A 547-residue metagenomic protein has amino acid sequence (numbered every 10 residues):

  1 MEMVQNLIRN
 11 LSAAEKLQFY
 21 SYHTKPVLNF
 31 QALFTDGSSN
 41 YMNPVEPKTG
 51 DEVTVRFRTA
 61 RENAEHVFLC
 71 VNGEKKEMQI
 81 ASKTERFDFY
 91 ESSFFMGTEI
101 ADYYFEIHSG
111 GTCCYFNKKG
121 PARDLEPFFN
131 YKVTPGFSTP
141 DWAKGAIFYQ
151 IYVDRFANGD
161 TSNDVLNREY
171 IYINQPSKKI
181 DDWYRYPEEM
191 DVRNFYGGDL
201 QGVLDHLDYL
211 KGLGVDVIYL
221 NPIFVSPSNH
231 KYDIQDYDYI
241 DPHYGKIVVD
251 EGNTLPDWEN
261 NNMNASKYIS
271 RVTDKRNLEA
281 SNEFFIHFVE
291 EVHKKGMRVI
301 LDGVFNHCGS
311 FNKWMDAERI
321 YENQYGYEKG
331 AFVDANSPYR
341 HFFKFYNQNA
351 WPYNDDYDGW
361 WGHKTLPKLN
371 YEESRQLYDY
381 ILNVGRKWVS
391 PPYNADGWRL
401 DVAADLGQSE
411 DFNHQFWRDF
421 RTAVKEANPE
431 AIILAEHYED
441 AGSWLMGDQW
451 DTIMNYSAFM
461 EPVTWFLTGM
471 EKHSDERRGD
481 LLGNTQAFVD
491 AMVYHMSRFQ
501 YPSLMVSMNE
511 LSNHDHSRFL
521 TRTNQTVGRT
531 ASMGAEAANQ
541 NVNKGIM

Functional and structural regions predicted by a protein language model:
M1-Q150: Glycan-association/targeting regions that enable binding to alpha-glucans and other polysaccharides
T59-R61, S82, F94-T98, S109 (+9 more regions): Short, flexible loop/turn elements at secondary-structure junctions
N63, I147, G214, D233 (+2 more regions): Short loop/turn motifs at secondary-structure junctions
G136-D141, L204-D216, V289-E290, Y494-Y501 (+1 more regions): Short amphipathic alpha-helices and their capping/turn segments at secondary-structure boundaries
I147-Y149, I218-L220, V299-L301, W398 (+3 more regions): Hydrophobic faces of well-ordered beta-strands that scaffold small-molecule active sites in alpha/beta enzyme cores
V153-D216, I223-P392, F420, E426 (+2 more regions): Substrate-binding/active-site clefts of carbohydrate-active enzymes
F311, R386, P392, W417 (+2 more regions): Conserved alpha/beta catalytic core and glycan-binding cleft of carbohydrate-active enzymes
Q408-Q415: Short glycine/threonine-rich loop-to-helix capping motif typified by GTGT followed within a few residues by an Asp-Pro
